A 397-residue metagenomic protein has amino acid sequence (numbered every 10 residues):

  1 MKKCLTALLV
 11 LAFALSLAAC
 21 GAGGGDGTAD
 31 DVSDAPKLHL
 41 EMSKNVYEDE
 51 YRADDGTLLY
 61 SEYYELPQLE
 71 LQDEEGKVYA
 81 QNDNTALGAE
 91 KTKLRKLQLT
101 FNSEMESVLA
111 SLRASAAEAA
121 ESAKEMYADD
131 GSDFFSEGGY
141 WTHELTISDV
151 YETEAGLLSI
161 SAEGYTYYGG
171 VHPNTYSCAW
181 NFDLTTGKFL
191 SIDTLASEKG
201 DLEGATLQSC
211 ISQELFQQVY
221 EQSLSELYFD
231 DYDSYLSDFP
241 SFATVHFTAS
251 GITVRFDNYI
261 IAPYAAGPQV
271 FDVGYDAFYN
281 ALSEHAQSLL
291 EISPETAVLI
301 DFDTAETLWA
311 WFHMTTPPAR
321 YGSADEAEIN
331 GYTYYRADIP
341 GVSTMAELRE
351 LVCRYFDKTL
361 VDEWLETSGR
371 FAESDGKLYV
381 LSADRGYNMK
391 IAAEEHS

Functional and structural regions predicted by a protein language model:
M1-K2, G21: N-terminal hydrophobic targeting signals that begin at the initiator methionine
K2-V10: Sec-dependent signal peptide recognition, specifically the positively charged N-region followed immediately by
L15-A19: C-terminal motif of bacterial Sec signal peptides marking the signal peptidase cleavage site
G21-T304, W311: Compositionally biased intrinsically disordered regions enriched in Thr/Gly
E70-E74, Y79-Q81, T85, E90 (+2 more regions): Core segments of small alpha/beta cavity-forming domains
D384-S397: Exposed beta-sheet edge and beta->alpha loop/turn motif
